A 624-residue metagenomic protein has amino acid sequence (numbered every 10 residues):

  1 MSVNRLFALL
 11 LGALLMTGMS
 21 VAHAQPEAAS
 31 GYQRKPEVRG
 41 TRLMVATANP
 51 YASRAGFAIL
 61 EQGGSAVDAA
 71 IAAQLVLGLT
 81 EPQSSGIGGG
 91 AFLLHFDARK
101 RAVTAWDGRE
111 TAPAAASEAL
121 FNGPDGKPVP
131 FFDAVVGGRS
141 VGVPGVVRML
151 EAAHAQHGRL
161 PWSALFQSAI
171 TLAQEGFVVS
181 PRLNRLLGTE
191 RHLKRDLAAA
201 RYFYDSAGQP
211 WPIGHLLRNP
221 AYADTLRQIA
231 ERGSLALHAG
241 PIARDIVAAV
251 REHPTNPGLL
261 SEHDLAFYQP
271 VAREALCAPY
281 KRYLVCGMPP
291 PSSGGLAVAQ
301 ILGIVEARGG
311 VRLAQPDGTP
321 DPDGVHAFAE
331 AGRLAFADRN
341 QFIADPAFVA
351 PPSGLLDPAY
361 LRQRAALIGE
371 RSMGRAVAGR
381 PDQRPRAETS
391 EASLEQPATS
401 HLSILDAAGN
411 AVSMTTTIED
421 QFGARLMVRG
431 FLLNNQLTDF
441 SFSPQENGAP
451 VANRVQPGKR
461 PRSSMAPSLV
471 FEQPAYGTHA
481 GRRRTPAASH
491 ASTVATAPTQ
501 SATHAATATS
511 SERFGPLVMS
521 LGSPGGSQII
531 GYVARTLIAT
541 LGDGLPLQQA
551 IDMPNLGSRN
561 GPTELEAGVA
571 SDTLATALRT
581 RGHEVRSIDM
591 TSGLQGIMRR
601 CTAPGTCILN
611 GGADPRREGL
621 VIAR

Functional and structural regions predicted by a protein language model:
A8-G18: Bacterial N-terminal signal peptides
Q25-R54, A58, A66-G233, L237-A239 (+4 more regions): Noncatalytic scaffold domains of N-terminal-nucleophile
L79-G86, G90-F96, K100-A105, N256-S261 (+5 more regions): Active-site rim segments in enzyme catalytic domains, especially the processed small/beta chain of N-terminal
V271-A272, Q396-T399, S463-M465: Short, small/polar residue-rich loop motifs at catalytic or cofactor-binding pockets
C286-G295, S400-S403, S413-R425, S523-I529: Glycine-rich phosphate/pyrophosphate-binding beta-alpha loops
G310-T417: Internal maturation/activation junctions in enzymes
A408, G458-R460, V533, G542-M590: Extended C-terminal subregions enriched in glycine
